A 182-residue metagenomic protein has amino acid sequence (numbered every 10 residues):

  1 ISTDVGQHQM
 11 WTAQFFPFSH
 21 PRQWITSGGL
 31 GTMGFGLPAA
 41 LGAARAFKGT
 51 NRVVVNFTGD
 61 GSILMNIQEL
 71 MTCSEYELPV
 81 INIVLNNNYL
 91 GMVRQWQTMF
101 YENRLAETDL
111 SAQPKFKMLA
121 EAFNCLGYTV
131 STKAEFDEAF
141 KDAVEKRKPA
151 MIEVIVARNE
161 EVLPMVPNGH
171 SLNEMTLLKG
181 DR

Functional and structural regions predicted by a protein language model:
I1-Q7: Active-site pocket-lining segments that scaffold enzyme catalytic pockets across diverse folds
W11-R182: Thiamine diphosphate
